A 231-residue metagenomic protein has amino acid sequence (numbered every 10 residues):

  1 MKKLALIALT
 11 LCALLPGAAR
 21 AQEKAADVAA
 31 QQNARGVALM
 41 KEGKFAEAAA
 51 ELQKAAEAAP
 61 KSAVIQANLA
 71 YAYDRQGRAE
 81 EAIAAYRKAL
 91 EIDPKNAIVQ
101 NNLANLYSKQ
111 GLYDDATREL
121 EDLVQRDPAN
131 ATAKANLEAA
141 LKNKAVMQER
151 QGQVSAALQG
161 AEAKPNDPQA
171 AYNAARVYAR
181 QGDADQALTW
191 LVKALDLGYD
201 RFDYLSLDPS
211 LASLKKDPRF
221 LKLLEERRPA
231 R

Functional and structural regions predicted by a protein language model:
N33, M40, A67, Y71-R75 (+5 more regions): Position-specific recognition of the canonical hydrophobic site in helix A of tetratricopeptide repeat
A34, N68, N102, N136-A139 (+3 more regions): Canonical tetratricopeptide repeat
A48, A82, A116, R150-Q153 (+2 more regions): Single-residue signature of alpha-solenoid repeat helices
A58, I92, R126, A163-D167 (+1 more regions): Structural marker of alpha-solenoid helical repeat scaffolds
